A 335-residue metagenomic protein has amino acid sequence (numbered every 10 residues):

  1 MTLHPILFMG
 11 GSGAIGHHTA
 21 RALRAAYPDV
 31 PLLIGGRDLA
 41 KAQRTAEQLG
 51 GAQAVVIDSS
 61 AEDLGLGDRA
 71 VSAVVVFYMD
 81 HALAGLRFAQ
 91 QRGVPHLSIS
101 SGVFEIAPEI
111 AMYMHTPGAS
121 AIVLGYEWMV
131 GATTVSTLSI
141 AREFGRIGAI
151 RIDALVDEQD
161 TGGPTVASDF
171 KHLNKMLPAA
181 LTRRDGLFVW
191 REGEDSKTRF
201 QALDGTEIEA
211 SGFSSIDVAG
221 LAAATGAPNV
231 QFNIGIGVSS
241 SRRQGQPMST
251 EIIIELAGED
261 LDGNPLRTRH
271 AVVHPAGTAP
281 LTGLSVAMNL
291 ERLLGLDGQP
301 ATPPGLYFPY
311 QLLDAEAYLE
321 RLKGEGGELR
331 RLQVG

Functional and structural regions predicted by a protein language model:
M9-H17, I140-R269: Active-site-lining helix/loop region of Rossmann-like oxidoreductase modules
G35-L39, D58: N-terminal Rossmann-fold cofactor-binding loop
Q48-E62: Rossmann-fold cofactor-recognition segment
A61-A70: Short amphipathic alpha-helix with an adjacent loop that forms part of the alpha/beta core around
V71-Y78, A89, H96-S98: N-terminal Rossmann-like NAD(P) cofactor-binding module of classical short-chain dehydrogenase/reductase
S100-A121: Rossmann-fold NAD(P)-binding glycine/threonine-rich loop
A119-E158, L290: Adenosine-phosphate binding glycine-rich loop
I236-G335: C-terminal active-site/capping subdomain that shapes the small-molecule cofactor and substrate pocket of enzyme
